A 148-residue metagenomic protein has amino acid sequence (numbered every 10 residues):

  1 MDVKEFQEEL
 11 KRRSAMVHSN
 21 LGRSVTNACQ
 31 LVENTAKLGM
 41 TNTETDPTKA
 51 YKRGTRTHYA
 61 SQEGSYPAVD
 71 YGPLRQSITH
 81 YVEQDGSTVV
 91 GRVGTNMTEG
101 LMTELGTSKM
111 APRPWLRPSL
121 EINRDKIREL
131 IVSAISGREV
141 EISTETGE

Functional and structural regions predicted by a protein language model:
M1-E148: Short, Lys/Arg-rich flexible segments
